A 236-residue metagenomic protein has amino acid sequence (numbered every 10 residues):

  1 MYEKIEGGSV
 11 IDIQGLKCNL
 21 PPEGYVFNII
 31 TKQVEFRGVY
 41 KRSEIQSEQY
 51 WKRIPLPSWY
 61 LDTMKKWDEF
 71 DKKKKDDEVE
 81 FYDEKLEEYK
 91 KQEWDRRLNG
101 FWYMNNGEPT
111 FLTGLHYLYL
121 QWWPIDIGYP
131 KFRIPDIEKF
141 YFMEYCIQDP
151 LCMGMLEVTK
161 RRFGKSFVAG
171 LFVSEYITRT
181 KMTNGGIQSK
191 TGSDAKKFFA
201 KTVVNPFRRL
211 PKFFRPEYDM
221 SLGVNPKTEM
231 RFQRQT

Functional and structural regions predicted by a protein language model:
M1-T236: Phosphate/NTP-binding elements of NTP-utilizing enzymes
